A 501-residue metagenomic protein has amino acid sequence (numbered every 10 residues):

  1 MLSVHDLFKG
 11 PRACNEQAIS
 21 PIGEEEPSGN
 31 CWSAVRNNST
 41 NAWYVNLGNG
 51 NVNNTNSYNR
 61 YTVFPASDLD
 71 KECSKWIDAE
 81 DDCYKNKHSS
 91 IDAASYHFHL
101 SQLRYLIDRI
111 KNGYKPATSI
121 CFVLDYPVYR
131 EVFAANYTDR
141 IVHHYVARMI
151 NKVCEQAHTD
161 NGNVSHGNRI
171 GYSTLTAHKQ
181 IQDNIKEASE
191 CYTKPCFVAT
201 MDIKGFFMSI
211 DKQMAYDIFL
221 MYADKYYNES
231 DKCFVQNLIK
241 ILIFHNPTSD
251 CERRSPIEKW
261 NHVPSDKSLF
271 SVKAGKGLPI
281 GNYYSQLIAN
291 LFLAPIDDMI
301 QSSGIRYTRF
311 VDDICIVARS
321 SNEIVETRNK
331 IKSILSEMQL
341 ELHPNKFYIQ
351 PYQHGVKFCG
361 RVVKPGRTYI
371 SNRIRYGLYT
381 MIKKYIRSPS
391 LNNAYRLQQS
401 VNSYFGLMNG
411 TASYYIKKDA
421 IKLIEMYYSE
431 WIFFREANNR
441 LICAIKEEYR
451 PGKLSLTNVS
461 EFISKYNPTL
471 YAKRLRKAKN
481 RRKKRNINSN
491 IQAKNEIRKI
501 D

Functional and structural regions predicted by a protein language model:
L2-N46: An exposed tryptophan-centered "aromatic clamp" motif
S57-S67: Short, structured beta-strand segments at or near domain termini in extracellular proteins/domains
E72-R109: A structured, charge-rich N-terminal accessory region that forms the first stable segment of a protein and links
S89, T118-I141, H158-Y172, N246 (+2 more regions): Short, conserved non-catalytic motifs in the polymerase core
S119, T308-D312, N345: Short Gly/Ser/Thr- and Asp/Glu-enriched loop/turn motifs at secondary-structure junctions
A135-N136, R140, H144, K259 (+4 more regions): Right-hand nucleic-acid polymerase module
A147-D211: Active-site-proximal segment of RNA-dependent polymerases
E190-V311, C315-R328, K332, Q350 (+2 more regions): Conserved polymerase palm-domain catalytic core
